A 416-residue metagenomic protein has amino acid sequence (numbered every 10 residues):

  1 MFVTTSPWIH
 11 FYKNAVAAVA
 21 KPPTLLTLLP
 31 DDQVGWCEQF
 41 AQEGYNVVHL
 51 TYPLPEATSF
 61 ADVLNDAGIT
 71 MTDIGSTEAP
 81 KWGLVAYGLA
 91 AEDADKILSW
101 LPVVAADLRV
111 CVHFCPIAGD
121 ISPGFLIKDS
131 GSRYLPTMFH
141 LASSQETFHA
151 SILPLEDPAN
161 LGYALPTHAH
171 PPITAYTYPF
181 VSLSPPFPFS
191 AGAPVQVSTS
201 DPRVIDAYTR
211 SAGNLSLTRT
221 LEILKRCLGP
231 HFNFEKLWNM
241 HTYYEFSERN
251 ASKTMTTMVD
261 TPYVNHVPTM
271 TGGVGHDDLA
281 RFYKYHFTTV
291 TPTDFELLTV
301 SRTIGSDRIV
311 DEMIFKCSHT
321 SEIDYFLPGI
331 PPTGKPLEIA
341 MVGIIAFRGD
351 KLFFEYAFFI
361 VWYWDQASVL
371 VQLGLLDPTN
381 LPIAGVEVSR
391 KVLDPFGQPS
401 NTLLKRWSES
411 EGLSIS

Functional and structural regions predicted by a protein language model:
F2-F11, D32, Y52, M71-S416: C-terminal and inter-domain tail/linker signature
F2-P80: Serine-hydrolase catalytic machinery in alpha/beta-hydrolase-like enzymes
